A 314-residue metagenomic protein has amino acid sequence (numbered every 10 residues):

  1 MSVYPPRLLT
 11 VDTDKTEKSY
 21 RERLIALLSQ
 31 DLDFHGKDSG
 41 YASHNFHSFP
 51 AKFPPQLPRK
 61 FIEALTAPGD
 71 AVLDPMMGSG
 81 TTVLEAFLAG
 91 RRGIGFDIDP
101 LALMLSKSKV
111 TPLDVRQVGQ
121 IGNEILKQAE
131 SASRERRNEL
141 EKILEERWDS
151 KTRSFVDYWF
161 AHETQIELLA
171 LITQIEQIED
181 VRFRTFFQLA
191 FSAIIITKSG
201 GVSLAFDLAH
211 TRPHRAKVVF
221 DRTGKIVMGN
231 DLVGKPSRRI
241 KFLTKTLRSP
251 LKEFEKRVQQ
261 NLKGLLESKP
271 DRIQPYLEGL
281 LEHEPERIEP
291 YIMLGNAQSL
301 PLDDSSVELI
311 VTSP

Functional and structural regions predicted by a protein language model:
M1-D14: Intrinsically disordered, low-structural-confidence terminal and linker regions
V11, K15-R59, E63-P68, I94-T312: Nucleic-acid modification enzymes, centered on SAM-dependent nucleic-acid methyltransferases
P54, P75, F87: Short, glycine/acidic-rich beta->alpha junctions
G69-G78: Conserved class I S-adenosyl-L-methionine
S79-T81, F96: Gly/Ser/Thr-rich helix-start
T81-R91: Conserved SAM-binding loop of SAM-dependent methyltransferases across substrates and taxa, primarily the Class I
